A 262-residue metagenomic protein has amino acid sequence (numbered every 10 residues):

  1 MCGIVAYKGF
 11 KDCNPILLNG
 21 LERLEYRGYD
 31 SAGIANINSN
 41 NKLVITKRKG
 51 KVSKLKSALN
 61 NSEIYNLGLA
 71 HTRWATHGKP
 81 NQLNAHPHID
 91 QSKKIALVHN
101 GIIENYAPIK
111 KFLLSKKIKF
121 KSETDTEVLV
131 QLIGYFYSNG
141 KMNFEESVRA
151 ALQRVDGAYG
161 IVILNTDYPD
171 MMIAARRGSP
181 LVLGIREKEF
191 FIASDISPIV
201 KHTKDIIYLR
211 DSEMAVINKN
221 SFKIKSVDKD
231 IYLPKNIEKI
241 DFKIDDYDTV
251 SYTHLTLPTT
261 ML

Functional and structural regions predicted by a protein language model:
M1-Y252: Conserved short alpha-helical segments that host acidic/polar catalytic motifs at enzyme active sites
T253-T259: Conserved small/polar residues in nucleotide/adenosyl-binding loops
